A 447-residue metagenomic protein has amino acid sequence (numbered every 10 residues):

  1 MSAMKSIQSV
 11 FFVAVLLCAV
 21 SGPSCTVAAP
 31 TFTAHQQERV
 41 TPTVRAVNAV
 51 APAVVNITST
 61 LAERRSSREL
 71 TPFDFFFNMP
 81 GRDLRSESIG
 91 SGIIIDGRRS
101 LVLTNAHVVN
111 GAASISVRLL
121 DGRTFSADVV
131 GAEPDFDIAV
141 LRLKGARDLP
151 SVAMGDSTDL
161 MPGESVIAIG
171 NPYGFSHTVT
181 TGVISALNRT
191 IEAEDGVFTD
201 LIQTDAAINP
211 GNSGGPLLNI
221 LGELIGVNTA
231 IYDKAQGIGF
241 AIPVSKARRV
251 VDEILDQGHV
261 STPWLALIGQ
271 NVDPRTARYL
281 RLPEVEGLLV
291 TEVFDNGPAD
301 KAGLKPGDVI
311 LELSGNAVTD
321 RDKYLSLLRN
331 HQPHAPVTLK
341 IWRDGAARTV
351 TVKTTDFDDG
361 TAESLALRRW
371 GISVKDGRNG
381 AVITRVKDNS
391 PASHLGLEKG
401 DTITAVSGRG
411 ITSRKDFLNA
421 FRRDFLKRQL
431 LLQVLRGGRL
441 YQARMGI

Functional and structural regions predicted by a protein language model:
M1-S6: N-terminal secretory signal peptides that target proteins for export/translocation
V10-G22: Bacterial N-terminal signal peptides
V27-P306, E312-P336, W342-A346, K353-W370 (+1 more regions): Serine-dependent protease modules
L218, P263-G269, A335-E363, S373 (+4 more regions): Intrinsically disordered, Ser/Thr/Pro/Gly-rich linkers and terminal tails that flank and connect PDZ domains
K246, K323, P391, D416-N419: An acidic, carboxylate-rich microenvironment
T262, R368-D388: Compositionally biased low-complexity segments at domain edges in trafficked proteins and select soluble regulators
G307, G400: Conserved catalytic motifs of ABC-family nucleotide-binding domains
